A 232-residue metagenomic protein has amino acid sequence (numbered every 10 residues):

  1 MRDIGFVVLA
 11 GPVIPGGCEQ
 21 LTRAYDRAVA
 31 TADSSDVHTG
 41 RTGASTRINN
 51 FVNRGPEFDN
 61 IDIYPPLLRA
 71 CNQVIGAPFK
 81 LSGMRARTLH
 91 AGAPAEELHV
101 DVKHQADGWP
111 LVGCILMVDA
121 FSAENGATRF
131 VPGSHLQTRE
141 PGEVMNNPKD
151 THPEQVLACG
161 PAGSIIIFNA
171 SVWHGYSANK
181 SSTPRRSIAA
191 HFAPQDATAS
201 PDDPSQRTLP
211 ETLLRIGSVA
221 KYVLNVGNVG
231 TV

Functional and structural regions predicted by a protein language model:
R2-F6, A10-V100, H104-Q105, L213 (+1 more regions): Non-heme Fe(II)-dependent double-stranded beta-helix
V13-P15, T88-L89, F121-S122, H135-L136 (+2 more regions): Short, solvent-exposed loop/turn segments at secondary-structure junctions
T22, T31-S34, T39, V172-W173 (+1 more regions): Non-heme Fe(II)/2-oxoglutarate
M84-A86, C114-L116, I188-F192: A structural signal for short, well-ordered beta-strand segments
G92-C159, A197-S205: Catalytic core of non-heme Fe(II) oxygenases with the double-stranded beta-helix
Q155, A162, T183-S187: Active-site lining segments that contact anionic ligands and/or coordinate catalytic metals
G160-H174: Conserved metal-binding segment of the jelly-roll/cupin
